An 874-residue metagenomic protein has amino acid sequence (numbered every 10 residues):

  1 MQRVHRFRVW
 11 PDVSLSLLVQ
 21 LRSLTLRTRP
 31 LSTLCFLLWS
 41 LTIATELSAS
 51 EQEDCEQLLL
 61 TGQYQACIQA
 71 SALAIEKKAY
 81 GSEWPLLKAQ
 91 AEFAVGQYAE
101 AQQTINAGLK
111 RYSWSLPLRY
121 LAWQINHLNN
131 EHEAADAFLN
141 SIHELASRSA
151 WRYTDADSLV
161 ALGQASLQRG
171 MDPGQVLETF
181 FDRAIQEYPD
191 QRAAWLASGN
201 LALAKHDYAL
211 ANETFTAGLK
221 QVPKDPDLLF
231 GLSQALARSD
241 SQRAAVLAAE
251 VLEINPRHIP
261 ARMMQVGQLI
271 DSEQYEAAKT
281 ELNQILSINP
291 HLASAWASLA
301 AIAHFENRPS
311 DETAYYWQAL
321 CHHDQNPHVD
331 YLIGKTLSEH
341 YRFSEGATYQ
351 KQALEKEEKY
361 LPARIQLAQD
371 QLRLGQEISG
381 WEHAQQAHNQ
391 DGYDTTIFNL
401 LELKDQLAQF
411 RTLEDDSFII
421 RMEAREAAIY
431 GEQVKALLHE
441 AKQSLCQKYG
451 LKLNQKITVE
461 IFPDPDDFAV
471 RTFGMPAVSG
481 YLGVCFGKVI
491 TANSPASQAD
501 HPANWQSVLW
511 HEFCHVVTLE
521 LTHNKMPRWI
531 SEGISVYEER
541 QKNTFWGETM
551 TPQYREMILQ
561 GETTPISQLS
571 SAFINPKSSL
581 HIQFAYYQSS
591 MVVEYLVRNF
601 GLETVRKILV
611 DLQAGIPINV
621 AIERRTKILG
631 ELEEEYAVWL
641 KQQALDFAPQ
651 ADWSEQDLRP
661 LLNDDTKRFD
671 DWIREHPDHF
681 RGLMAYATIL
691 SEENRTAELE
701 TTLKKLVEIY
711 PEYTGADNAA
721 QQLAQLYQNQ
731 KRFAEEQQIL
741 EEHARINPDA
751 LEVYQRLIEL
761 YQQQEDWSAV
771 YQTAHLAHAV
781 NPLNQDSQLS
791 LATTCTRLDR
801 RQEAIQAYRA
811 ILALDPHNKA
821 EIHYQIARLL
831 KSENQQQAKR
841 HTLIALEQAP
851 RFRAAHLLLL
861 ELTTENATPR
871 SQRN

Functional and structural regions predicted by a protein language model:
S50-Q57, G231, Q318, Q352 (+10 more regions): Beta/coil-rich, acidic/histidine-enriched accessory regions frequently appended to metallopeptidases
L60, A94, L128, Q168 (+13 more regions): Register position in tetratricopeptide repeats
K77, R111-Y112, L145-S149, E187 (+12 more regions): Structural marker of alpha-solenoid helical repeat scaffolds
S82-E83, L116-P117, S149-A150, A156 (+13 more regions): Helix-start (N-cap) detector for alpha-helical repeat units in TPR-like alpha-solenoids, especially tetratricopeptide
L87, L121, A161, A197 (+12 more regions): Canonical tetratricopeptide repeat
Q103, A134-S141, T179, E213 (+12 more regions): Juxtacatalytic substrate-recognition/specificity segment
